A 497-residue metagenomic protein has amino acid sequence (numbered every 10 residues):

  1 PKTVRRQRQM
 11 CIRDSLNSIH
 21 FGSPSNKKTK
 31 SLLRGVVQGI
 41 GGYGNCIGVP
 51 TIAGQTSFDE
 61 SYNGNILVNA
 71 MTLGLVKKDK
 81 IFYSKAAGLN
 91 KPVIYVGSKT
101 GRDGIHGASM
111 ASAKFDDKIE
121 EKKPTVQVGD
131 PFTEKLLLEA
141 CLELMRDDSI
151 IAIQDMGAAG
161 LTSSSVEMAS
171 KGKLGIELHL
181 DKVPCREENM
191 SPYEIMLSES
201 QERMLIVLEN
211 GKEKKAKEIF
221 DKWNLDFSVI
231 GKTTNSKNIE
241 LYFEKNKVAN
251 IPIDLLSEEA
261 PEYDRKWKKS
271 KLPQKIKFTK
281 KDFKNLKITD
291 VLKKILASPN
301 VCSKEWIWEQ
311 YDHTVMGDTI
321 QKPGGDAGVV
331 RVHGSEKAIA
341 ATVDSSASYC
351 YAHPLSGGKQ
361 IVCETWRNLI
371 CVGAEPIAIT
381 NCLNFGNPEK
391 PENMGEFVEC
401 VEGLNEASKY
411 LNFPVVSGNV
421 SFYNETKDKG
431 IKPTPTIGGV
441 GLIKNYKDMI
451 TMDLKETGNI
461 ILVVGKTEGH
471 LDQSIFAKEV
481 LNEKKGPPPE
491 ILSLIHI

Functional and structural regions predicted by a protein language model:
P1-R8, I12, I495-H496: Single conserved hydrophobic/aromatic residue that forms the stacking wall/gate of nucleotide- or nucleobase-binding
R13, I47-Q55, D148-M156, E177-L180 (+6 more regions): Flexible, glycine/charged-enriched surface loops at secondary-structure junctions
R13-I66, K118-E120, L355-E425: A glycine-rich phosphate/pyrophosphate-binding beta-strand-loop-alpha-helix module
S18, A53-Y62, M156-S165, K182-E188 (+4 more regions): A glycine-rich phosphate-binding loop feature that marks nucleotide/adenosyl-phosphate handling sites
H20-S200, K429-T436, L442-I443: Hydrophobic, small-residue-rich alpha-helical packing segments that form membrane-like cores
A86, P92-V93, S98-L138, L144 (+7 more regions): Intein/HINT protein-splicing elements and their conserved insertion hotspots or analogous self-processing inserts
S198-E209: Short cationic amphipathic helices and targeting signals
